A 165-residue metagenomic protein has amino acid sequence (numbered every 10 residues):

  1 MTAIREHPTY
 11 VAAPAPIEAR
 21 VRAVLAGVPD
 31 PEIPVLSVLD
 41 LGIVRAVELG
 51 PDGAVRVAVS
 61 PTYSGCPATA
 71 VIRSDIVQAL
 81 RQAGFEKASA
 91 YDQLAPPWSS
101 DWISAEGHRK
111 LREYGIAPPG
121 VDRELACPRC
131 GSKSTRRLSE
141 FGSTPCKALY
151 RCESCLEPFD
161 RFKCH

Functional and structural regions predicted by a protein language model:
M1-H165: Domain-level signature for proteins that mediate thiol-based redox and metal-cofactor handling
